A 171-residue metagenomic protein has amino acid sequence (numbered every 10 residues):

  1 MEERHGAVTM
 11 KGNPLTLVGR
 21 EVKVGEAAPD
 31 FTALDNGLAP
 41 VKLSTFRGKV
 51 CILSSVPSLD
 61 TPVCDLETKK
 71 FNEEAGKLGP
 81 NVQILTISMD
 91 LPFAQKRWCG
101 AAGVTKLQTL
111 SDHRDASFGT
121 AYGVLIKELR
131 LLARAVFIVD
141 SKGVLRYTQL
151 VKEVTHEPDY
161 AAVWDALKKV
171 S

Functional and structural regions predicted by a protein language model:
M1-S171: Chalcogenol-based redox active-site neighborhoods
